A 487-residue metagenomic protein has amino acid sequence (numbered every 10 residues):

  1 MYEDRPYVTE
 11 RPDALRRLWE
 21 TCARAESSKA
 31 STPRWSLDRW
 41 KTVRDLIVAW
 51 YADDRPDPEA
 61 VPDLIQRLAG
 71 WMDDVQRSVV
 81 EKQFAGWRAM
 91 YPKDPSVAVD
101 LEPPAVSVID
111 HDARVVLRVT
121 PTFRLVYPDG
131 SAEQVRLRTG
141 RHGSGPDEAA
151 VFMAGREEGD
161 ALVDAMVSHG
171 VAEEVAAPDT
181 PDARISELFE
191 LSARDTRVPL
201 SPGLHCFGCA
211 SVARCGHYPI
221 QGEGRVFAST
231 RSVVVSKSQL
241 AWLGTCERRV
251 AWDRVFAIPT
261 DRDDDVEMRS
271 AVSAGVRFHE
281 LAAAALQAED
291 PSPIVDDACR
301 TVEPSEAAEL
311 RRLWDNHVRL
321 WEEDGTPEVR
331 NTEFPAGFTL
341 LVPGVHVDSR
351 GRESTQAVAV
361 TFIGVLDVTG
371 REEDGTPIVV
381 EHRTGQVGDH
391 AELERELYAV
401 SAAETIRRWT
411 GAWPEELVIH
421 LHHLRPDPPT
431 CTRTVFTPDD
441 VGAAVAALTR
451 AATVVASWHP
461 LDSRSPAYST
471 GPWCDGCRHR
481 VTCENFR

Functional and structural regions predicted by a protein language model:
M1-A30, P202-A274: C-terminal, charged and often intrinsically disordered regions of DNA end-processing helicases and nucleases
E3-V8, G140-S229, V234, E404-R487: Metal-dependent nuclease catalytic regions and adjoining charged, substrate-binding loops involved in nucleic-acid end
C22-E26, W50-D54, S192, E289 (+1 more regions): Short, flexible helical or helix-coil boundary motifs
A23-E26, D164-V171, D253-D261, T376-V380 (+1 more regions): Short acidic (Asp/Glu) and glycine-rich catalytic loops that position anionic groups and cofactors
A30-I109, M268-T355: A non-catalytic, helix-rich entry segment at domain boundaries
A30-P33, T196-L200, D264-A271, T384-E392 (+1 more regions): Short, charged/polar micro-motifs that form catalytic or ligand-binding hotspots
S96-E158, L340-I406: Non-catalytic protein-protein interaction segments used by genome-maintenance enzymes to assemble and couple activities
P219-Q221, F227, V233, K237 (+14 more regions): Hydrophobic multi-pass inner-membrane translocation pores used for secretion and envelope-lipid/glycan export
